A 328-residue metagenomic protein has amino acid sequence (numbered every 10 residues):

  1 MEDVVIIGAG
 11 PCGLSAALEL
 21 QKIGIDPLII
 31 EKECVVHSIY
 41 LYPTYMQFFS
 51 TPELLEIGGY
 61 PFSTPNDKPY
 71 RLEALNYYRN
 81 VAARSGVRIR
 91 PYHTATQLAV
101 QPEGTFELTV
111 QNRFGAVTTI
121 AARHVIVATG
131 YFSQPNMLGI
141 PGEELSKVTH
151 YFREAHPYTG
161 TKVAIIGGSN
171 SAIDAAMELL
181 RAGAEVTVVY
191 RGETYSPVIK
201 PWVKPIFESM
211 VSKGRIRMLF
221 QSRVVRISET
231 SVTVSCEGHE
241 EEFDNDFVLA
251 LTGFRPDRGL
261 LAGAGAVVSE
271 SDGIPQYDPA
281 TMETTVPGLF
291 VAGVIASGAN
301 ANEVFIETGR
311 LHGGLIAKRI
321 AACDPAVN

Functional and structural regions predicted by a protein language model:
M1-C12, T161-I166: Beta1/beta-strand and adjacent pyrophosphate-binding region of the FAD-binding site in flavoprotein oxidoreductases
D3, D26, K162, A184-T187 (+1 more regions): Residues at the starts of beta-strands that form the adenosine-phosphate
A9, T129-G130, T252-G253: Glycine-rich, N-terminal phosphate-binding loop of Rossmann-like dinucleotide-binding domains
A9-V87, I173, M177-P201, E270-S271: Beta1-alpha1 glycine-rich phosphate/pyrophosphate-binding loop at the start of Rossmann-like nucleotide-binding domains
G86-N112, T119-A122, R181-D272: A Rossmann-like FAD-binding core segment of flavoenzymes
G104, F114-V188, G192-V203: Predominantly flavin-linked oxidoreductase catalytic cores and closely associated redox partners
E143-P157, F254-E303: FAD-site-proximal beta/loop scaffold in flavoenzymes
A292-N328: A conserved FAD-binding loop/helix module that cradles the flavin
